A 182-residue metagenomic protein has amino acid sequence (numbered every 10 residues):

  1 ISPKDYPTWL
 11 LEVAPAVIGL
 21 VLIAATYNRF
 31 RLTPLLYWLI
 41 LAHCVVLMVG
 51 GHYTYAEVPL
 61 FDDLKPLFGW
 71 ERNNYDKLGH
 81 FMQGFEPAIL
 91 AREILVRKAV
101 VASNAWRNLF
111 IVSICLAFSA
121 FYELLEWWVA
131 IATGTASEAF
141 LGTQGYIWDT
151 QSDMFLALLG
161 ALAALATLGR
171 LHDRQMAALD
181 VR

Functional and structural regions predicted by a protein language model:
I1-L10, V21-F30: Short, hydrophobic transmembrane alpha-helix segments
D5-W9, V58-F61, Y75, S119-L159: Interfacial helix-loop-helix junctions of multi-pass membrane proteins
L10-V21, L78-M82, E86, L158-L159: Membrane-embedded alpha-helical segments of multi-pass membrane proteins, especially the transmembrane helices
L11-P15, T33-H43: Cytoplasmic-side transmembrane-helix entry/capping segments in multi-pass membrane proteins
G19-I23, L47, G51, A164 (+1 more regions): Structural signal for membrane-spanning alpha-helices in multi-pass inner-membrane proteins, emphasizing helix cores
I40-G50, A88-I89, I114-E126, A161: Alpha-helical transmembrane segments of multi-pass membrane proteins
A99-L116: Internal alpha-helical transmembrane segments of multi-pass membrane proteins
I147-R182: Primarily interfacial, aromatic-capped hydrophobic alpha-helices that serve as membrane anchors
